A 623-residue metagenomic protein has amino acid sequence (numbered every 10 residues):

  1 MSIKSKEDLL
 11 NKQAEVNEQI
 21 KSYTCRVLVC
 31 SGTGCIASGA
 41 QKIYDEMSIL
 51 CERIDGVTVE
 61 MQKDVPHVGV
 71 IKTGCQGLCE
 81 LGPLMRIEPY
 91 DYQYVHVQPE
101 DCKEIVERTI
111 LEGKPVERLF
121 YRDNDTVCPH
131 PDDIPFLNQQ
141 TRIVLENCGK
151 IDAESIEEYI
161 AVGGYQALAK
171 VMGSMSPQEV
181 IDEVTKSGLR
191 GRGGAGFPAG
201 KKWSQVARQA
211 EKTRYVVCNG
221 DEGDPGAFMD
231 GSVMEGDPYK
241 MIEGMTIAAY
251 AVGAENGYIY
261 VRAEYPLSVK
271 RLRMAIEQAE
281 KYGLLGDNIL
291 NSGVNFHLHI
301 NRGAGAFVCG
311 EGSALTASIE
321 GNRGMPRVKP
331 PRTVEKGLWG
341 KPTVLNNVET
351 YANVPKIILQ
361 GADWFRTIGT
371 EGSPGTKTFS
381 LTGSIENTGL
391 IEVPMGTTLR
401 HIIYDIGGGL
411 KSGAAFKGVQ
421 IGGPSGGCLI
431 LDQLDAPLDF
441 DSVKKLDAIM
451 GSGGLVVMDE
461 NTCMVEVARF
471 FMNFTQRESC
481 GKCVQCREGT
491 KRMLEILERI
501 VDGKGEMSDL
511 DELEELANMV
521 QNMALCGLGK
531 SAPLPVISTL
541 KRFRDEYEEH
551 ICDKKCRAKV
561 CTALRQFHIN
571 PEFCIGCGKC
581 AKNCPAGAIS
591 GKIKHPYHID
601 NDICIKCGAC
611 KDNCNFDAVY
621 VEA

Functional and structural regions predicted by a protein language model:
S2-C25, Q41-V70, P83, E88-Y121 (+11 more regions): Ferredoxin-type iron-sulfur electron-transfer modules in oxidoreductases and energy-metabolism complexes
S31-G39, E80, V184-V206, G305-A317 (+3 more regions): Conserved phosphate/anionic-ligand binding catalytic regions in large, soluble enzymes, centered on
L81-I87, Q485-K491, K579-H598, A609-A623: Iron-sulfur cluster-binding cysteine motifs and their immediate structural context in ferredoxin-like electron-transfer
F120-K186, G340, N346-G361: Flexible inter-domain linker/hinge segments
Q140, V269-M395, G407: Hydrophobic alpha-helical positions that pack around
K150-Q166, C218-D230, T333-L338, S380-I385 (+1 more regions): Gly-rich Lys/Arg/Thr-decorated short loops/hinges at beta-loop-alpha junctions or inter-strand turns that position
G244-T246, G396-K411: Short amphipathic, charge-patterned alpha-helical segments
G375-N387, V393-M395, L399, R557-N601 (+2 more regions): C-terminal accessory/binding modules appended to enzymatic or scaffolding proteins
